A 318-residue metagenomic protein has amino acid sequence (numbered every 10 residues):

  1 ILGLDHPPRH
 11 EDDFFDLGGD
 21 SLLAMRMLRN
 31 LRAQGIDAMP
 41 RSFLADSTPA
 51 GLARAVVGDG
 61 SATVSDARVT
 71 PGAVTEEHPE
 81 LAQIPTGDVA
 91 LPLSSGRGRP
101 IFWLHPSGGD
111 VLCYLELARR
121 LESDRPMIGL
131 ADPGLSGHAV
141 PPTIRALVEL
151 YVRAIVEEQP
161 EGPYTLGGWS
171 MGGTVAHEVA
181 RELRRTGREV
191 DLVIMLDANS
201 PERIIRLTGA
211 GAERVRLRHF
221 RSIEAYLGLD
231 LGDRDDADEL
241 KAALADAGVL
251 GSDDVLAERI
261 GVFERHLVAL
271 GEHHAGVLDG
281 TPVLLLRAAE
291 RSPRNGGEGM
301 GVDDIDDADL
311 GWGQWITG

Functional and structural regions predicted by a protein language model:
I1-L81, R145, E149, A198-R203: Phosphopantetheine-dependent thiolation modules in NRPS/PKS and related acyl-activating systems
V69-G318: A hydrolase-biased, glycine/serine/histidine/acidic-enriched motif that marks catalytic-domain neighborhoods in diverse
